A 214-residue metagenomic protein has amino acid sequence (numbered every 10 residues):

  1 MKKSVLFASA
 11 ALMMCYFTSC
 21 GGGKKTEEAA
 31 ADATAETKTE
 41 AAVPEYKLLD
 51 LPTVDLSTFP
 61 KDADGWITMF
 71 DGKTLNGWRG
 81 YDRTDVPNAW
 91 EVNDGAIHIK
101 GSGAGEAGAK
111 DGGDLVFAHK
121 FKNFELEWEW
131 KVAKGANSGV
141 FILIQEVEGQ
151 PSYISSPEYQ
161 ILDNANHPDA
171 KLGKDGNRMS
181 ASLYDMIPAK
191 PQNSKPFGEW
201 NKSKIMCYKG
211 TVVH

Functional and structural regions predicted by a protein language model:
M1-S4: Positively charged n-region of N-terminal signal peptides that target proteins for export
L6-M13: Sec-dependent N-terminal signal peptides
C15-S19: C-terminal motif of bacterial Sec signal peptides marking the signal peptidase cleavage site
G21-H214: Carbohydrate-interacting regions of secretory-pathway proteins
